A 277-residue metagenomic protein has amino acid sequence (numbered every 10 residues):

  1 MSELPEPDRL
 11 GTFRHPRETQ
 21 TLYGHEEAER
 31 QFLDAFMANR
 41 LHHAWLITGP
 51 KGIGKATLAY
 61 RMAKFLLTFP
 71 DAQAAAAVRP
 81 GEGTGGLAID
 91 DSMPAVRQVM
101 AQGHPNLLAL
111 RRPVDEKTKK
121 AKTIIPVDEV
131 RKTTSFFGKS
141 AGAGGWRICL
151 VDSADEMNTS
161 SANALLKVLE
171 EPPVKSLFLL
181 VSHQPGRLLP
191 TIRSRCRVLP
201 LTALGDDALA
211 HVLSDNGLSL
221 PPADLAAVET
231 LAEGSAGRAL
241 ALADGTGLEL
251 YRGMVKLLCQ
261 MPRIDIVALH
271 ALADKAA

Functional and structural regions predicted by a protein language model:
M1-F65, D71-A76, G81-G83, L87-A88 (+3 more regions): Charged, glycine-rich active-site and insertion segments that engage polyanionic ligands
Q31-F36, M93, R97, I124-W146 (+2 more regions): Conserved alpha-helical scaffold flanking the Walker A/P-loop in AAA+ ATPase domains
P94-V114: Conserved Walker-type P-loop NTP-binding/catalytic site
K117-V127, A154, V198: Flexible beta-alpha connector loops of hexameric P-loop NTPases
G138, N163-L177: Conserved catalytic/switch belt of AAA+ P-loop NTPases
A143-I148, P173-L179: Loop/turn-to-beta-strand initiation segments
S153-M157, L169, P185: Conserved Walker B
T159-S160, P190: Conserved D-loop-proximal element of ABC-family nucleotide-binding domains
